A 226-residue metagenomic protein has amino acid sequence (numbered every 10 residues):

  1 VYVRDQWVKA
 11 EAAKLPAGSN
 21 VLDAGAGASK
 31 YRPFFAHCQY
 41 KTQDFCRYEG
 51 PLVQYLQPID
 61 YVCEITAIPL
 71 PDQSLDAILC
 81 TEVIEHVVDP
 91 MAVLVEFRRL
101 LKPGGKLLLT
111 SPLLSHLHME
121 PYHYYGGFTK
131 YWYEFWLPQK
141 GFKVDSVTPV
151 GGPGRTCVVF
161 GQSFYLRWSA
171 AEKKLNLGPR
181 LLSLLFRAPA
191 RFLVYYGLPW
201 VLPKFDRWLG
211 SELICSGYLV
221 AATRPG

Functional and structural regions predicted by a protein language model:
V1-W7: Conserved SAM-binding loop and adjacent beta-strand
K9-A12, S19-M119, Y131-E134, V220-R224: Conserved SAM-binding loop
E11-A13, G210-S211: Short boundary motifs at domain starts and secondary-structure transition points
V62, M91-A92, E96, K102 (+1 more regions): S-adenosyl-L-methionine-dependent methyltransferase catalytic module, highlighting the catalytic core
